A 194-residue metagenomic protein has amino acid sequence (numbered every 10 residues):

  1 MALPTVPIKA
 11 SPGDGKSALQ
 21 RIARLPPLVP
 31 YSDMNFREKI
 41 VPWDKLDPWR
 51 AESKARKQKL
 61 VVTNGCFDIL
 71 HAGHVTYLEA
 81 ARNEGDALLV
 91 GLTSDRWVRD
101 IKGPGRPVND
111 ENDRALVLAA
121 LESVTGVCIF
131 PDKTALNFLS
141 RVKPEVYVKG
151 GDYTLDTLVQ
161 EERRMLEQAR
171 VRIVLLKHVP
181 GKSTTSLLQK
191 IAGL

Functional and structural regions predicted by a protein language model:
A2-L194: Nucleotidyltransferase catalytic core that binds NTPs
